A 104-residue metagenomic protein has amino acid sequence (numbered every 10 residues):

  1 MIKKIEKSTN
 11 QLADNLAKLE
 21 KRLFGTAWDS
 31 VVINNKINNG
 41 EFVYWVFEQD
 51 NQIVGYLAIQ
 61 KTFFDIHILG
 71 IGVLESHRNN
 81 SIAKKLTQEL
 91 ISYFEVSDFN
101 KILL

Functional and structural regions predicted by a protein language model:
K3-S76, K84-E89, Y93: Acetyl-CoA-dependent GNAT
F94-L104: Conserved GNAT acetyl-CoA-binding A-motif
